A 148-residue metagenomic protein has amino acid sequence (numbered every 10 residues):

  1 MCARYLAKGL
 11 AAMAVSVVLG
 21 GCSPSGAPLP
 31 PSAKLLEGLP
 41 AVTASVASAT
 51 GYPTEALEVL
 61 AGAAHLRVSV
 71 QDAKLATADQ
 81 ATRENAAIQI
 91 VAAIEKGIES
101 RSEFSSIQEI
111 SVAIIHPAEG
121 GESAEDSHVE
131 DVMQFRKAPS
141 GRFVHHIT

Functional and structural regions predicted by a protein language model:
M1-A11: Bacterial N-terminal signal peptides that target proteins for export
A12, R83-I90, M133-F143: A signal for specific C-terminal beta-sheet/loop modules enriched in small/flexible residues with GP/PG/PP motifs
V18-G21: C-terminal motif of bacterial Sec signal peptides marking the signal peptidase cleavage site
S23-S25: Bacterial signal peptide processing site
P28-P40: Macromolecular interaction modules
G38-K74, E99-T148: Polar/charged, Gly/Pro-rich intrinsically disordered segments
A78-E103: Short, non-transmembrane amphipathic alpha-helical segments
